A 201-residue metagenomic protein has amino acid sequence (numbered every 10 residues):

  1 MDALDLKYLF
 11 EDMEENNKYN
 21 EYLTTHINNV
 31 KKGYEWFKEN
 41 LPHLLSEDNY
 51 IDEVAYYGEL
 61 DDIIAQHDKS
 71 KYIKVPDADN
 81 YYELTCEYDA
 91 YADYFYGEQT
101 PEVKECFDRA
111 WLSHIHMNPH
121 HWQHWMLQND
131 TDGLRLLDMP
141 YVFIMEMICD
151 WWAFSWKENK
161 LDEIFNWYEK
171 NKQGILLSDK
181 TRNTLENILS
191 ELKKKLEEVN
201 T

Functional and structural regions predicted by a protein language model:
M1-T201: Metal-dependent phosphohydrolase cores
